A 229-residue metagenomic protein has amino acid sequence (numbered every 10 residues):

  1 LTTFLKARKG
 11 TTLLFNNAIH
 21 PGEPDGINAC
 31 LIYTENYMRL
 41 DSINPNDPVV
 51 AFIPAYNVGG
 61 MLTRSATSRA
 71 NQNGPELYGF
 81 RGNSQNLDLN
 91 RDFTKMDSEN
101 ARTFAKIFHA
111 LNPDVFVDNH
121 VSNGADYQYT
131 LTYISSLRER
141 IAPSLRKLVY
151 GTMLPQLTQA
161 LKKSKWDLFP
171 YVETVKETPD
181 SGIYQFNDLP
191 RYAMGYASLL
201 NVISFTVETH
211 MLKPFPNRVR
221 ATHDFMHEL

Functional and structural regions predicted by a protein language model:
L1-L229: Structured catalytic-domain cores with a bias toward divalent-metal coordination
